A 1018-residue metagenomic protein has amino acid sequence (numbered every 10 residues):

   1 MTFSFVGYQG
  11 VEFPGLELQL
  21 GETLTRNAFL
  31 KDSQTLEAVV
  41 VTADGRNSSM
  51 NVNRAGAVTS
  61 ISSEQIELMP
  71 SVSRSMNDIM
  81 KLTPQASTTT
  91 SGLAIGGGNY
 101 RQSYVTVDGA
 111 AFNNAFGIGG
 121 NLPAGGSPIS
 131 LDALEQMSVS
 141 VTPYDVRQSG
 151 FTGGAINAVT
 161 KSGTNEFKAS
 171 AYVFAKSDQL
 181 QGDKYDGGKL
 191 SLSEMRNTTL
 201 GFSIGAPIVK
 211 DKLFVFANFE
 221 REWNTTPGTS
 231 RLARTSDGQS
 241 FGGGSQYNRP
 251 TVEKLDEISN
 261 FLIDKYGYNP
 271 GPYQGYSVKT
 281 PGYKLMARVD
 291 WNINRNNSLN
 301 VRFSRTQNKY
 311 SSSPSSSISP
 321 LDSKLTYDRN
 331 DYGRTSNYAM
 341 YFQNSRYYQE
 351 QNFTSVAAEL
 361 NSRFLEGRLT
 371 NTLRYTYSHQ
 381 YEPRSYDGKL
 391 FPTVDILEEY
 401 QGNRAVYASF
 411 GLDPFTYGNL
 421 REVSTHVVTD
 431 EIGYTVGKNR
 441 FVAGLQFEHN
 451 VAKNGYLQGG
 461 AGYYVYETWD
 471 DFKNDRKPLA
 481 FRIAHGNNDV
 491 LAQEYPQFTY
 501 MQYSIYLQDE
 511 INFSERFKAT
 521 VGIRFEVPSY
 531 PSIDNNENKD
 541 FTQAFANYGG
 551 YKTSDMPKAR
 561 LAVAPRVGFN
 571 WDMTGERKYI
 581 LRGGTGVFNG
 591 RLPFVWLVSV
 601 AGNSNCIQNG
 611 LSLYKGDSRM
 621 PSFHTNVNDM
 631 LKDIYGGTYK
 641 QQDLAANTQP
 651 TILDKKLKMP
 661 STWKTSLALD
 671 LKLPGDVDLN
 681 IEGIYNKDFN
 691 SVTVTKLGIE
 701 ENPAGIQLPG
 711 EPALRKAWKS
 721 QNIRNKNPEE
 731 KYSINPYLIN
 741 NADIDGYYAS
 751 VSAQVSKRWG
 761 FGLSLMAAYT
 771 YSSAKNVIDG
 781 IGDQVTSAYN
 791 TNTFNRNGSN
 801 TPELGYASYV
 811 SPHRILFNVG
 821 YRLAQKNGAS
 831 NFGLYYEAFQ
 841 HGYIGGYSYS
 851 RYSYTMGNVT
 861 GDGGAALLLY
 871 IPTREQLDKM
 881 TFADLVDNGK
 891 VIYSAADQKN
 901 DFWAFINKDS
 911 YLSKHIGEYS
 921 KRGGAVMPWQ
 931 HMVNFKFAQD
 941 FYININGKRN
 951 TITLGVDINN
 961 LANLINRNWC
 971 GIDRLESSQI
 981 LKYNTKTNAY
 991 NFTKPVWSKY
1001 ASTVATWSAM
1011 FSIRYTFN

Functional and structural regions predicted by a protein language model:
F3-P14, Y247-E257, Y266: A short, solvent-exposed loop/turn motif at the edges and junctions of modular extracellular/periplasmic domains
Q9-N27, A38-S162, G187-G188, G201-A206 (+1 more regions): Periplasmic N-terminal accessory/gating domains of Gram-negative outer-membrane beta-barrel systems
L82, N680-G846: Gram-negative outer-membrane beta-barrel transporters
V146-S149, G163-K168, V209-K212, N296 (+9 more regions): Short loop/turn motifs that connect adjacent beta-strands in outer-membrane beta-barrel proteins
V278-P281, R295-Q508, Y548, K696-G698 (+2 more regions): Replace "related TpsB outer-membrane translocases also match" with "some related outer-membrane beta-barrels such as
D534-A564, G568-I739, P928, N946: Solvent-exposed loop/turn elements at secondary-structure boundaries
K826-N946, L981-W997: Extracytoplasmic gating/loop element in the C-terminal half of outer-membrane beta-barrel translocons and assembly
N966-N1018: C-terminal beta-signal and terminal closure region of outer-membrane beta-barrel proteins
